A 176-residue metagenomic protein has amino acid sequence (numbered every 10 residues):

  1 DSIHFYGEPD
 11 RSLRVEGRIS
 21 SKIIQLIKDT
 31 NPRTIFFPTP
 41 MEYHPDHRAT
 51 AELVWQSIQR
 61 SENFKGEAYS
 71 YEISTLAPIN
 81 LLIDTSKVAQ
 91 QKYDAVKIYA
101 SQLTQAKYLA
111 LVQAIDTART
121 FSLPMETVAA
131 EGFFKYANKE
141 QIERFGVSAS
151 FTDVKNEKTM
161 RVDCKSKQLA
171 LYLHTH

Functional and structural regions predicted by a protein language model:
D1-S70, T75, K97, V128 (+1 more regions): Active-site beta-strand->loop->alpha-helix modules in alpha/beta enzyme cores, enriched in Gly/His/Asp(Glu)
F64-H176: The feature marks non-catalytic terminal segments
